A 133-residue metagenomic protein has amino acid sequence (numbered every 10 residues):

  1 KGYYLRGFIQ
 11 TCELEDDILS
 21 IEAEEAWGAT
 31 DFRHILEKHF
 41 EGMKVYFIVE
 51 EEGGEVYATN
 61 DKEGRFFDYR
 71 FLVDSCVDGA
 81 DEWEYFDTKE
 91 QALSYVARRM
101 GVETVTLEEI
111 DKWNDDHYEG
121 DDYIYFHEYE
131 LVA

Functional and structural regions predicted by a protein language model:
K1-A133: Intrinsic low-complexity, intrinsically disordered or marginally ordered coil/linker segments
